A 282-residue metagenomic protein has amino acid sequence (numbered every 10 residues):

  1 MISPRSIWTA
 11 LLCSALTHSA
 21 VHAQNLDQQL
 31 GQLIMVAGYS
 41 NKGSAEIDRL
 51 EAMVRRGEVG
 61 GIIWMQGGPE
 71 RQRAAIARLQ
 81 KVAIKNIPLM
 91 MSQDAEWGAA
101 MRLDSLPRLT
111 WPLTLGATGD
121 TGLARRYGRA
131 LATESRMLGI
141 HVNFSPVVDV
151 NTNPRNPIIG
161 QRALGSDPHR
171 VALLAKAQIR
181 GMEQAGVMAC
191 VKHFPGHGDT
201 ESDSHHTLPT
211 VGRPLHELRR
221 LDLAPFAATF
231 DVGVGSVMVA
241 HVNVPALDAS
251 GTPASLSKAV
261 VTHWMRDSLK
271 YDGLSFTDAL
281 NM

Functional and structural regions predicted by a protein language model:
W8-H18, D94: Bacterial N-terminal signal peptides
A20-E58: Mature N-terminal segment immediately following signal peptide/propeptide cleavage in secreted/periplasmic
N25, E46, I62, E70-I87 (+3 more regions): Second-shell residues forming the walls of enzyme active-site clefts
V36-G43, G61-G67, P112-R125, I158-H169 (+2 more regions): Second-shell loop/turn segments in exported
Y39-K42, Q93-M101, H141-N151, V191-H197: Short glycine-enriched loops at secondary-structure junctions
K42-V54, L123-E134, R219-F226: Short, acidic/polar
A117-I140, V147-V171, A175, I179 (+1 more regions): A substrate-binding/cap region within the structured catalytic cores of diverse enzymes
